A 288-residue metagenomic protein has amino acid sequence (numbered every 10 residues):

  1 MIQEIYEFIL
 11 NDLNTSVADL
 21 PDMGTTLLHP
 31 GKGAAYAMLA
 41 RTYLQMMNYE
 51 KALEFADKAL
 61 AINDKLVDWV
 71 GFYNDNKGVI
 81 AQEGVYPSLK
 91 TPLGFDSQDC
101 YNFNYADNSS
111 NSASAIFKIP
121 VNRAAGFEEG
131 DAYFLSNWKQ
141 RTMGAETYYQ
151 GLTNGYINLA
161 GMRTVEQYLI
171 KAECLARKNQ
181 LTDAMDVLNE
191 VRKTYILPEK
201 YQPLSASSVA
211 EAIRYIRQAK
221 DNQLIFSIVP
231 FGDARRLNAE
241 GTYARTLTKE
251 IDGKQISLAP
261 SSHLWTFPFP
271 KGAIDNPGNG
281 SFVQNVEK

Functional and structural regions predicted by a protein language model:
Y6, L53-T164, I213, Q223 (+5 more regions): Hydrophobic-face positions in mid-chain alpha helices that act as interaction patches
Y6-L20, L28-L60, L159-E190, I213-Q223: Extended, hydrophobic/aromatic-rich amphipathic alpha-helical segments that build helical scaffolds
N14-D22, N63-L66, G71, I196-L197: Helix-capping and short linker residues that terminate individual alpha-solenoid repeat units
P21-T25, T242-A244: Long amphipathic alpha-helical coiled-coil segments
D186-K193, F267-K271: A cross-kingdom marker of C-terminal helix-rich interaction/assembly modules
L197-K200, S205-R214, I228, R236 (+1 more regions): C-terminal soluble interaction/assembly domains
Q223-K288: C-terminal functional modules
